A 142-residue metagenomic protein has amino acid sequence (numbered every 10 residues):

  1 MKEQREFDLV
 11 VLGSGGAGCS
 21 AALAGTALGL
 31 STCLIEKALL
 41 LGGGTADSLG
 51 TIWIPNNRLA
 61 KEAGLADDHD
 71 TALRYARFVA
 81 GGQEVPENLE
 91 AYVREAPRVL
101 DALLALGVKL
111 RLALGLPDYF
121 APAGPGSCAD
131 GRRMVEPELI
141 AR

Functional and structural regions predicted by a protein language model:
E3-F7: Core beta-strand elements of the Rossmann-like FAD/NAD(P) dinucleotide-binding domain in flavoenzyme oxidoreductases
L9-L34: N-terminal Rossmann-like FAD-binding beta1-loop-alpha1 element of flavoenzymes
S14, K37, N56-N57: Active-site-proximal beta-strand/loop segments in catalytic clefts of secreted hydrolases
T26-S48: Glycine-rich FAD pyrophosphate-binding loop
L49-I54, A129-D130: Short, hinge-like loop/turn segments at secondary-structure boundaries
G50, L65, L103: Switch/coupling segment of Walker-type NTPase motor domains
I54-A91: Glycine-rich active-site loop/strand segments that organize a redox cofactor
V93-R142: Conserved redox-cofactor binding core of oxidoreductases
